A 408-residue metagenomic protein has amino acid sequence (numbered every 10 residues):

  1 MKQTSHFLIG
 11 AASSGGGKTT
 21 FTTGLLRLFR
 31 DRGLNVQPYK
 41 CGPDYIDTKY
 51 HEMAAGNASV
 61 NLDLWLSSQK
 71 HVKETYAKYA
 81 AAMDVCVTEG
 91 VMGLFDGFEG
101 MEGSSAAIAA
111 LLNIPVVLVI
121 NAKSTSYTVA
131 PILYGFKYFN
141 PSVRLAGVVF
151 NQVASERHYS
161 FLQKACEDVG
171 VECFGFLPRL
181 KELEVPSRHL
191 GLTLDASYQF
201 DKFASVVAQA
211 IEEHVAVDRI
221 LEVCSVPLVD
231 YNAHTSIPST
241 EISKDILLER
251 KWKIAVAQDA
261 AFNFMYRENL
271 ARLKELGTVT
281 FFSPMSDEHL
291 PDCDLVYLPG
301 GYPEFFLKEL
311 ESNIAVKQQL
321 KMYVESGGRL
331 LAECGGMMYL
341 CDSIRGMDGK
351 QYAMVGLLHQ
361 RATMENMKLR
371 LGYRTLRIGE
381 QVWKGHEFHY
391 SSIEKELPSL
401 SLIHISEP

Functional and structural regions predicted by a protein language model:
K2-T20, L26-L112, I120-G147, E156-S160: ATP-dependent carboxylate-amine ligase catalytic core
Q3-S5, L247-K253: A short, charged/proline- and glycine-enriched loop that marks the coil->beta-strand transition at the N-terminal
K40-C41, C173-K181, T280-M285: Beta-strand->loop->alpha-helix junctions that form or flank phosphate-binding loops in nucleotide-handling enzymes
I114, V171, S326-R329: A short helix->loop->beta-strand "cap" motif at the edges of active sites that frequently abuts
Y127-I242: Internal gly/pro-rich beta-alpha loop/helix module that stabilizes soluble enzyme cofactors or their anionic handles
W252-L310, Q318, M322: Phosphate-binding active sites in nucleotide-utilizing proteins
P303-R377: Cysteine-nucleophile active-site neighborhood
S401-P408: Residue-level detector of conserved catalytic or cofactor/ligand-binding positions in enzyme active sites
